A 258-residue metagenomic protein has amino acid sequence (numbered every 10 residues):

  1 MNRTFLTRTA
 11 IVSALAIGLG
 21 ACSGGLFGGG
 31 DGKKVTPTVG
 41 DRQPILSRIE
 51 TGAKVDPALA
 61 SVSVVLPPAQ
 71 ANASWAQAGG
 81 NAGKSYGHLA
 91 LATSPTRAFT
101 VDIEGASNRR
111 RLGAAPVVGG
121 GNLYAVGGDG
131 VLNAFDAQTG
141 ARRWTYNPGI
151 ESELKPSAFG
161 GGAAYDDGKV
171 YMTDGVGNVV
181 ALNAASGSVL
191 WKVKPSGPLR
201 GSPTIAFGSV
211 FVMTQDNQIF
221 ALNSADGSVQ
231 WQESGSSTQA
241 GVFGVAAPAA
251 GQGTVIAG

Functional and structural regions predicted by a protein language model:
G18-A21: C-terminal motif of bacterial Sec signal peptides marking the signal peptidase cleavage site
S23-F27: Bacterial signal peptide processing site
T36-V55, V62-A98: Blade/loop signatures of beta-propeller domains
N72-A73, G120-G121, D167-G168, F207-G208 (+1 more regions): Short coil/turn segments that connect the beta-strands within blades of beta-propeller domains
T100-V117, T145-A164, V189-A206, V229-Q252: Extracytoplasmic beta-rich repeat domains
G127-G128, A158, D174, F207 (+2 more regions): Structural signature of WD-repeat beta-propellers
D136-T139, N183-S186, N223-G227: Short loop/turn segments that connect beta-strands within beta-propeller blades
